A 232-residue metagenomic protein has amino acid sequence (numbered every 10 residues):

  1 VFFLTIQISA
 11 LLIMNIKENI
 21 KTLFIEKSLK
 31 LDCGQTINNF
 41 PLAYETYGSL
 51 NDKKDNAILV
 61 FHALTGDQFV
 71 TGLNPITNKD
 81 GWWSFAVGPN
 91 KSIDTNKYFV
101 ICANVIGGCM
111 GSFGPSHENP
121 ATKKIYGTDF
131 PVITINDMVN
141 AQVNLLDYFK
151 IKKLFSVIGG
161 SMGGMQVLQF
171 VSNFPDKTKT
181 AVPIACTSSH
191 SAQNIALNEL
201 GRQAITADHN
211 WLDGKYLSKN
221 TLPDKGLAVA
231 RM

Functional and structural regions predicted by a protein language model:
F3-L4: Short hydrophobic targeting helices and cationic amphipathic motifs that mediate membrane/organellar targeting
M14-V60: Catalytic-loop region of hydrolases
E45, D55-N119: N-terminal cap/lid subdomain of alpha/beta-hydrolase-fold enzymes
G127-N136: Catalytic nucleophile-loop/oxyanion-hole region of alpha/beta-hydrolase and closely related hydrolase-like folds
N136-F155: Conserved acidic catalytic loop of the alpha/beta-hydrolase fold
F155-A192: Conserved hydrolase catalytic core segment
P183-M232: Alpha/beta-hydrolase-fold enzymes
